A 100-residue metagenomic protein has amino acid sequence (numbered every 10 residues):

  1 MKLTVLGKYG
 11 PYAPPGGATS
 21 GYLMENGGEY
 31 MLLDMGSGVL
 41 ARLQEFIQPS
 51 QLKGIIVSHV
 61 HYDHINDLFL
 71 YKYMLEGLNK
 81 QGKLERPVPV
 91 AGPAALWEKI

Functional and structural regions predicted by a protein language model:
M1-S50: Conserved beta-strand hairpin/beta-sheet module of binuclear metal-dependent hydrolase folds, prominently
P11, D63, L96-E98: Surface-exposed, flexible loop/turn segments at secondary-structure boundaries
L32, V57, G92: Conserved SAM-binding loop
G38-P89: Active-site metal-binding motif and surrounding structural segment of the metallo-beta-lactamase
L84-I100: Metallo-beta-lactamase
